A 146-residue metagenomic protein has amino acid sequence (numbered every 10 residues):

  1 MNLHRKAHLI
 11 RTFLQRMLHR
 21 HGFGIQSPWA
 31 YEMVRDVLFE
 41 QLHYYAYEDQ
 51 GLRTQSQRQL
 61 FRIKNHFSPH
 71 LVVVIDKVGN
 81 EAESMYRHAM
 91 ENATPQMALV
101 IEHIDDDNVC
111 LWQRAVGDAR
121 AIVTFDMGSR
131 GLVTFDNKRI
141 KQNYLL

Functional and structural regions predicted by a protein language model:
M1-M97, D105-L146: A short alpha-helical cap/connector motif
